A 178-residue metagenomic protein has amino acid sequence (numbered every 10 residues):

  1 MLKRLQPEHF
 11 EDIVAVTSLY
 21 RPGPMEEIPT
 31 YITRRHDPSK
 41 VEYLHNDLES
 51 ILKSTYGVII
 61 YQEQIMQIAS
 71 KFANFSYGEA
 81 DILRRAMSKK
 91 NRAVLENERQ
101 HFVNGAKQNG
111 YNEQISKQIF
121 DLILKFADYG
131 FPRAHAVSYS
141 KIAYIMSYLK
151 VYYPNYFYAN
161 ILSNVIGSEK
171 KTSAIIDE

Functional and structural regions predicted by a protein language model:
M1-E178: Noncatalytic, beta-rich nucleic-acid-contacting surfaces in large DNA/RNA-processing enzymes
